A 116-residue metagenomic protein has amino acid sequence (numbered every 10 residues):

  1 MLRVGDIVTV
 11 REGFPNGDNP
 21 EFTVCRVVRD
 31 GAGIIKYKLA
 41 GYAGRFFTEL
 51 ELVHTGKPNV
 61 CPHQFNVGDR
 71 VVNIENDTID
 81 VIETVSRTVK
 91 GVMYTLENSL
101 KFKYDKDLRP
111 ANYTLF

Functional and structural regions predicted by a protein language model:
M1-G13, P62-I74: Short coil-to-beta transition motif at edge beta-strands of beta-rich domains
L2, F22, Y37, Y94: Aromatic/pi-system hotspot detector in well-structured domains
V10, R26, L39, V67 (+3 more regions): Extended, low-complexity, intrinsically disordered tandem-repeat tracts enriched in acidic/polar residues
D18-R29, D77-V89: Short beta-strand-centered aromatic/proline hotspots
G31-K36, V89-M93: A generic structural signal for beta-strand entry/edge sites
K36-V67, T95-F116: Intrinsically disordered, low-complexity, charged/polar segments
